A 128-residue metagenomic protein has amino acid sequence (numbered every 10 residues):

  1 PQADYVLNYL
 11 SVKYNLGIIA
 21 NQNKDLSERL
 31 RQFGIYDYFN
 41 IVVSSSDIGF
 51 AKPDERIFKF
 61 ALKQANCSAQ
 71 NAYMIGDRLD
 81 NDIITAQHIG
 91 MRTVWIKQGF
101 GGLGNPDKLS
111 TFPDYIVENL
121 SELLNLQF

Functional and structural regions predicted by a protein language model:
P1: Metal-dependent phosphoesterase signature
D4, N8, Y14-F128: Asp-based, Mg2+/Mn2+-dependent phosphohydrolase catalytic module
